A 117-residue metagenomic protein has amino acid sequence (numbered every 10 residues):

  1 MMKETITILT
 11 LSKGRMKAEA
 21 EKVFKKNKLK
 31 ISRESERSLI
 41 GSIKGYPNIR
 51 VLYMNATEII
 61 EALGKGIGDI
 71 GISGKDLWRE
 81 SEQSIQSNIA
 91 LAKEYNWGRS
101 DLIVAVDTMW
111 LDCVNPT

Functional and structural regions predicted by a protein language model:
M1-T117: Domain-level signature for soluble enzymes in the chorismate/prephenate branch of the shikimate pathway
